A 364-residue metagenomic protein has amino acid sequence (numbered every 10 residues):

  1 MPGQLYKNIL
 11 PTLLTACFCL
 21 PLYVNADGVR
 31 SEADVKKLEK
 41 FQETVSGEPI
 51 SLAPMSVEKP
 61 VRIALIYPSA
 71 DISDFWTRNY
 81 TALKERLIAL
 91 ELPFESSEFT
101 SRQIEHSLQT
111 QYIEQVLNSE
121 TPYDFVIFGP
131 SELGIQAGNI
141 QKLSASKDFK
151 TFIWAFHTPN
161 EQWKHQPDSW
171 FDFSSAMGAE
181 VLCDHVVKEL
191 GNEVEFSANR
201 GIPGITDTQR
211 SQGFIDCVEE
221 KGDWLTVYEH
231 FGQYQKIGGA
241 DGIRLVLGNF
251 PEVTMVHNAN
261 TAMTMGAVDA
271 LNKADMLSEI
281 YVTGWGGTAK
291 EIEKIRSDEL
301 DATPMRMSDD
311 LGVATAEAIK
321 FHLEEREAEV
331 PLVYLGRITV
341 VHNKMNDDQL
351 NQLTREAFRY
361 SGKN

Functional and structural regions predicted by a protein language model:
D27-P60, M307-N364: Hinge/cleft segment of the Venus flytrap/periplasmic-binding protein
L38-S56, R62-A82, R86, L90 (+4 more regions): Extracytoplasmic "Venus flytrap"
E48-I50, Q109, S169-E195, G239-A240 (+2 more regions): Hydrophobic alpha-helical segments within soluble ligand-binding/sensing domains
I63-L65, S69, L83, F171 (+3 more regions): An alpha-beta-alpha
F75-L92, Q111, G178-L182, I205-L225 (+3 more regions): Short, solvent-exposed amphipathic alpha-helices that sit in or adjacent to ligand/effector-binding or catalytic
I88-H106, E195-R200, V218-I237: Short beta-strand elements in bilobed, periplasmic/extracellular small-molecule ligand-binding domains
P122-S146, F214, G232-I292: Hydrophobic alpha-helical
G134, N139-M177, T288-R296: Flexible loop/hinge segments that line or gate small-molecule binding clefts
